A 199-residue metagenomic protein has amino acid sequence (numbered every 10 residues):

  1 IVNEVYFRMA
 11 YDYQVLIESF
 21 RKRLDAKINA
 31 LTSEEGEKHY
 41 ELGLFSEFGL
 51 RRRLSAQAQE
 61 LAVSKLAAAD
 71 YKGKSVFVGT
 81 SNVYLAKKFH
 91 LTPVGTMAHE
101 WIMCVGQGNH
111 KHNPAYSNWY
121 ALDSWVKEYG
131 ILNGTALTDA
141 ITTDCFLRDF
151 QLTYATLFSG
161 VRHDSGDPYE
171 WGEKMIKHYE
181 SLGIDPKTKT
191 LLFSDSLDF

Functional and structural regions predicted by a protein language model:
I1-L182: Buried, small/hydrophobic-residue-enriched core segments of structured protein domains
I184, K189-F199: Extended C-terminal subregions enriched in glycine
